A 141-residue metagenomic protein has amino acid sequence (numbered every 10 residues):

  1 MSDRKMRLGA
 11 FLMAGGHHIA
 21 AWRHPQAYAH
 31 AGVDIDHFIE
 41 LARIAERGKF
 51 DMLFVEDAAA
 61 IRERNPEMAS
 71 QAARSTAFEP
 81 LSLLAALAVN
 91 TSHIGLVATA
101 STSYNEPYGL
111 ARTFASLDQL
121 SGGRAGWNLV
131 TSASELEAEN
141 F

Functional and structural regions predicted by a protein language model:
M1-T91: N-terminal beta1-alpha1-beta2 module of alpha/beta enzyme domains
D3-K5, F11-G32, T102-F141: Flexible, glycine-rich active-site loops centered on histidine and acidic residues that chelate a metal or position
F50-D57, L96-V97, W127-V130: Short beta-strand segments at enzyme active-site cores
T76-L84, I94-P107: Aromatic/His-enriched, Gly/Pro-containing loop or helix-boundary segments that lie immediately adjacent to catalytic
N90-H93, S121-G123: Glycine-enriched alpha-helix->loop->beta-strand junction motifs that scaffold or abut catalytic
